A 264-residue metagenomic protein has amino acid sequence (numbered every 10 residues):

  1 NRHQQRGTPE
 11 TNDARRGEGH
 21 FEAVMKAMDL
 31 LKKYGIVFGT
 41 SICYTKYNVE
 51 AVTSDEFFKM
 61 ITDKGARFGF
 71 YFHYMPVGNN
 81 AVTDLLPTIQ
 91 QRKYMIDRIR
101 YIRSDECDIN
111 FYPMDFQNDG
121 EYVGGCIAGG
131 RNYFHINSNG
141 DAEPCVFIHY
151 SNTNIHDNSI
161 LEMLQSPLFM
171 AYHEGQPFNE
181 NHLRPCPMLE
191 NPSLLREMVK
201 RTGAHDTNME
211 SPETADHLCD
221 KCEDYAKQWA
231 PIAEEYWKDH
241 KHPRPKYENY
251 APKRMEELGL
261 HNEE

Functional and structural regions predicted by a protein language model:
N1-R6: Conserved SAM/AdoMet-binding glycine-rich loop
T8-E10: Solvent-exposed loop/turn segments at secondary-structure junctions within structured extracellular/periplasmic domains
D13-G125, G129, S138-E143, F147-N158: Radical SAM enzyme [4Fe-4S]-AdoMet core and its adjacent flexible, acidic and glycine-rich loops/tails across
R131, N139, N181-L183: Active-site lining segments that contact anionic ligands and/or coordinate catalytic metals
F147-E264: Flexible mid-to-C-terminal extensions adjoining Fe-S/redox cofactors in radical SAM and related proteins
